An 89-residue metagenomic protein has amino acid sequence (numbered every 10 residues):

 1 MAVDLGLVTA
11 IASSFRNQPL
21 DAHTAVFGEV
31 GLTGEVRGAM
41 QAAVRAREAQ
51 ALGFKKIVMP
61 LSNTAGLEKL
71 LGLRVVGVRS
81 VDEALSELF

Functional and structural regions predicted by a protein language model:
M1-F89: Peripheral, non-AAA+ core regions of ATP-driven protein-machinery
